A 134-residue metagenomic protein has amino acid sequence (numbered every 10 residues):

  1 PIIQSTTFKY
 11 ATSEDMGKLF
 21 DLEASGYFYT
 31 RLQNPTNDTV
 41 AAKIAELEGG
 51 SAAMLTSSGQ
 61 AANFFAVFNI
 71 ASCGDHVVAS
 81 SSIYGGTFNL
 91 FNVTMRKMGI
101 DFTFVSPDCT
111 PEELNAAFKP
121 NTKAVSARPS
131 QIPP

Functional and structural regions predicted by a protein language model:
P1-I3: Short conserved active-site loop signatures built around small residues
Y10-F64, G86-T94: Conserved N-terminal alpha-helix of the aminotransferase class I/II PLP-enzyme fold
I44, A62, V77, V125-R128: Buried hydrophobic positions in well-ordered alpha/beta secondary-structure cores of metabolic enzymes
L47-S51, A71-G74, P120: Short helix-loop-beta connector
A53-S57, F65, S80, V105 (+1 more regions): Structural motif
M54, H76-V78, K123: Conserved beta-strand elements of the Class I
N69-T87, S106: Conserved PLP-anchoring active-site segment centered on the Schiff-base-forming lysine
N89-P134: PLP-dependent aminotransferase-class I/II
